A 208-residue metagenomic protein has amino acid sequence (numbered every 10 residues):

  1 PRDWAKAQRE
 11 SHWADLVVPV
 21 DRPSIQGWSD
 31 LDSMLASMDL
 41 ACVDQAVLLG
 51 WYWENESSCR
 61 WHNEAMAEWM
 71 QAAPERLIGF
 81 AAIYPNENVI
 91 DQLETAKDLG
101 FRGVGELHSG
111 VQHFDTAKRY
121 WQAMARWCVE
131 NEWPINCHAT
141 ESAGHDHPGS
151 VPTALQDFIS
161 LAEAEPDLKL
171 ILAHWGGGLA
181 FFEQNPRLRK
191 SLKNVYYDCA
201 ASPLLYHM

Functional and structural regions predicted by a protein language model:
P1-M208: Helix-coil boundary/capping segments in enzymes
